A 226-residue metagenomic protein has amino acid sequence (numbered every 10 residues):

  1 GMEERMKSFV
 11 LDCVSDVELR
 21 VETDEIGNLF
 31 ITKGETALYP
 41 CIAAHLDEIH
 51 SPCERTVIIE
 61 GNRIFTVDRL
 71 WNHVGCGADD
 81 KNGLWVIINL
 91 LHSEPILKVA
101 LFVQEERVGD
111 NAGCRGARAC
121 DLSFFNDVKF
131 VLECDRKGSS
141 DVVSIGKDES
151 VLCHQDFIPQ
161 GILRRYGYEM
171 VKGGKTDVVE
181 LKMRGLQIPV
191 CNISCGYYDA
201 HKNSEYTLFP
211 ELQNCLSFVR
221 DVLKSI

Functional and structural regions predicted by a protein language model:
G1-A37: A non-catalytic alpha/beta surface segment that caps or lines the substrate-entry region of metallo-dependent hydrolase
E22, G167-V171, I226: Flexible, glycine/charged-enriched surface loops at secondary-structure junctions
T32, T36-I96, V103-V108: Active-site metal-coordination/substrate-binding segment of hydrolases, especially metallo-dependent peptidases
N72-C153, Y166, M170, D177-V178: Acidic/histidine-rich catalytic neighborhood of metal-dependent amide-processing enzymes
S140-V142, V179-K182, D199-S204: Short active-site-adjacent structural elements
K172-V190: Short glycine-rich, acidic/polar surface loops and turns
D199-I226: His/Asp/Glu-rich mid-to-C-terminal helical/loop segments that flank catalytic regions of hydrolases
